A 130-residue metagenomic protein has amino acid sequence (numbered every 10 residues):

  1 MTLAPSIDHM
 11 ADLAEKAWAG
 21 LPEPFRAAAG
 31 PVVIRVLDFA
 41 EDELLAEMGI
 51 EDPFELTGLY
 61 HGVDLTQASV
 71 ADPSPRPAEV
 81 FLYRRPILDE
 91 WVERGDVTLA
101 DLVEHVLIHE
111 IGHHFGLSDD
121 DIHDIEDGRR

Functional and structural regions predicted by a protein language model:
M1-L102, H114-D121: Active-site rim/adjacent substrate-binding subdomains
E79, E110, E126: Acidic-residue sensor for enzyme active/binding pockets
V106, E110-H114: Catalytic glutamate of the conserved HExxH
D120-R130: Short, highly charged C-terminal tails/helix-capping segments
